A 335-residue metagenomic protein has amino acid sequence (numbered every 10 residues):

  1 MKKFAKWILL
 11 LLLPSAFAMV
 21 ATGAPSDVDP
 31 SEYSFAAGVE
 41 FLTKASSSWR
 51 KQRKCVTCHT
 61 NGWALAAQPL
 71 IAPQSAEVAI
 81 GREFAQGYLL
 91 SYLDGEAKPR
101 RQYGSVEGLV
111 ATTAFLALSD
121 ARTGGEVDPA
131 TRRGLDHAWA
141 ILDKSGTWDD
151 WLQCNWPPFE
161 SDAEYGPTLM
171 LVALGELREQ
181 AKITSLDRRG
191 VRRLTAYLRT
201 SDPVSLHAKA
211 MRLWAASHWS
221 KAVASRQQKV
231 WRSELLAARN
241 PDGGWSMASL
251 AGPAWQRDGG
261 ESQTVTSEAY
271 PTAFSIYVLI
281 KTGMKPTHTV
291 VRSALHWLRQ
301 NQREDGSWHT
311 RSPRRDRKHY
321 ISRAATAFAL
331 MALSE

Functional and structural regions predicted by a protein language model:
M1-K6: Positively charged n-region of N-terminal signal peptides that target proteins for export
W7-A18: Bacterial N-terminal signal peptides
F17-E335: Preference for long, amphipathic alpha-helical scaffolds in soluble/luminal domains and all-alpha bundles
